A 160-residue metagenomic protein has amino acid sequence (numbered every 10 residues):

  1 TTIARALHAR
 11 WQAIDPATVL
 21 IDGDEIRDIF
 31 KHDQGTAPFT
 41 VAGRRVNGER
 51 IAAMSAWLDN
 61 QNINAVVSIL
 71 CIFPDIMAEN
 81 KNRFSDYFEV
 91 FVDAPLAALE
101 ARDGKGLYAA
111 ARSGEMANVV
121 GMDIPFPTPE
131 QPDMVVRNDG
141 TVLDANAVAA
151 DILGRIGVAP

Functional and structural regions predicted by a protein language model:
T1: Walker A/P-loop
R5-A53: Conserved substrate/cofactor phosphate-moiety recognition/catalytic segment in nucleotide-dependent phosphotransferases
I14-P16, D59-N62, S85, P129-Q131: Short loop/turn elements that form and flank the Walker-type P-loop nucleotide-binding site in RecA-like NTPase cores
T18-L20, Y87-F91, D133-V135: Conserved beta-strand scaffold positions in the cores of enzyme catalytic domains, especially in NTP/NDP-utilizing
E25-R27, C71-P74, D93-A98, T141-V142: Conserved nucleotide-binding/hydrolysis micro-motifs of P-loop NTPases
I29, T40-F88, Y108-A111, N118-G121: Glycine-rich phosphate-binding loop used to anchor ATP phosphates in small-molecule kinases, encompassing both
A101-P160: Small-molecule kinase domains that catalyze NTP-dependent phosphoryl transfer to phosphate-bearing small molecules
